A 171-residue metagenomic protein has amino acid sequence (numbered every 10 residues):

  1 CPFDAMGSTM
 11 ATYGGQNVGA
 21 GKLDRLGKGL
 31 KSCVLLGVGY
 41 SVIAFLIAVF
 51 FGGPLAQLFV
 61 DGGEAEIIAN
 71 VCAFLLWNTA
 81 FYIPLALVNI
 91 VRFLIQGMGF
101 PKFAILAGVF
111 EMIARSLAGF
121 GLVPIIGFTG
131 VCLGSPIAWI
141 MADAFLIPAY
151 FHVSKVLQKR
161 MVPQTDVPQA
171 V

Functional and structural regions predicted by a protein language model:
C1-G52, L85-G99, F103-A107: Small-residue-rich hydrophobic transmembrane alpha-helices
G14, L55-A56, I95, L122 (+1 more regions): Hydrophobic alpha-helical interface/terminus motif in multipass membrane transporters
G37, L75-N78, Y82, G108 (+1 more regions): Residue-level recognition of transmembrane alpha-helices in multi-pass small-molecule transporters/permeases
F51-N78: Interfacial segments at transmembrane-helix termini and the short loops linking adjacent helices
G53-P54, M112-A144, P148: Membrane-interface helix-loop junctions in multi-pass transport and translocation proteins
P54-G63, I126, G130, V153-V162: Membrane-interfacial segments
W77-V91, M141-V153: Hydrophobic alpha-helical segments of multi-pass membrane transport proteins
P136-V171: C-terminal transmembrane helix end/exit motif
